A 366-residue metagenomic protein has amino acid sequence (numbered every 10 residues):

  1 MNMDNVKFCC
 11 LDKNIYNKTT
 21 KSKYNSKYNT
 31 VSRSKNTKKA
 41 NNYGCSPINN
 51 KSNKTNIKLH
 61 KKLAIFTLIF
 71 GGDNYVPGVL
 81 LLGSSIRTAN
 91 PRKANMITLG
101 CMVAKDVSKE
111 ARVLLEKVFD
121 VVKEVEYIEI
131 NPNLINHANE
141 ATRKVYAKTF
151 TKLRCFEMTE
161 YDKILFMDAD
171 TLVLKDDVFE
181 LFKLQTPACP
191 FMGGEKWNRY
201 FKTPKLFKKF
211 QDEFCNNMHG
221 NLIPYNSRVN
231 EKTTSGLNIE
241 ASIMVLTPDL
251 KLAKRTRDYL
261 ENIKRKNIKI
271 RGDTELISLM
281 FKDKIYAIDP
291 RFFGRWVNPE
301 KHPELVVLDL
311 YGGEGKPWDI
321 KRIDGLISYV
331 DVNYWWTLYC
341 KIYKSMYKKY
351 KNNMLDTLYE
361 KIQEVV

Functional and structural regions predicted by a protein language model:
M1-K7, L11-K21, K27-N29, R33-P47: Compositionally biased low-complexity segments enriched in polar/charged residues
N56-L82, C101, K117-V118, N221-N226 (+2 more regions): A glycosyltransferase accessory/donor-loop signature
S85-A94: Short, acidic, metal-binding catalytic loop of nucleotide-sugar glycosyltransferases
T98-K105: Short internal beta-strands
K117-M158: Active-site-proximal specificity loops/subdomain of glycosyltransferases
I164: Short aromatic/hydrophobic "clamp" motif used to bind/position activated sugar donors
D168-L172: The conserved acidic donor/metal-binding loop of glycosyltransferases
K175-F210: Conserved donor-nucleotide/metal-binding helix-loop-beta segment in metal-dependent transferases, i.e., the alpha-helix
